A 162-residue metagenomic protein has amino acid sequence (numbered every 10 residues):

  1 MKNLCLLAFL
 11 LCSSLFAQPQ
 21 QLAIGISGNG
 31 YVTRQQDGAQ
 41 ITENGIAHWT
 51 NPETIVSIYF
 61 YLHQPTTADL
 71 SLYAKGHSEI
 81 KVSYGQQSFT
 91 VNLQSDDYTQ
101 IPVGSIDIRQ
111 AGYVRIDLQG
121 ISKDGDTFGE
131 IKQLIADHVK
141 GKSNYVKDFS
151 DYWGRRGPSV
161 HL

Functional and structural regions predicted by a protein language model:
L4-S13: Sec-dependent N-terminal signal peptides
Q18-L162: Extracytoplasmic
